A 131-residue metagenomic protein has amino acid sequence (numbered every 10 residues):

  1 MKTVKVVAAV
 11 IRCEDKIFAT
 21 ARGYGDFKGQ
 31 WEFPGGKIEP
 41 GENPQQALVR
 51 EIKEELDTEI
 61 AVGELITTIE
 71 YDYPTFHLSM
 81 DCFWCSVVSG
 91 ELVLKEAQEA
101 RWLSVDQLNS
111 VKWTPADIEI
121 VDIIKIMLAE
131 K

Functional and structural regions predicted by a protein language model:
M1, K125-K131: Generic C-terminal helix-cap and adjacent flexible tail
M1-I17, K37: Conserved N-terminal beta-strand and adjoining loop/helix that marks the start of the Nudix/MutT-like hydrolase domain
K5-V7, D15, L78-D81, Q98: Change "...and in nucleic-acid phosphodiester-cleaving endonucleases..." to "...and in nucleic-acid processing enzymes
I11-R12, A19, C85-V87, W102: Conserved hydrophobic "DFG−1" position in protein kinase catalytic cores
D26-Q30: A conserved beta-turn-beta hairpin within the catalytic core of GNAT-like acetyltransferases that forms part
F33-L65, S104: The catalytic Nudix box helix
E59, I69-E91, E99-R101, I124: Active-site-adjacent beta-strand/loop module that shapes the phosphate/pyrophosphate-binding cleft
W84, V93-I124: NUDIX/MutT-family hydrolases
